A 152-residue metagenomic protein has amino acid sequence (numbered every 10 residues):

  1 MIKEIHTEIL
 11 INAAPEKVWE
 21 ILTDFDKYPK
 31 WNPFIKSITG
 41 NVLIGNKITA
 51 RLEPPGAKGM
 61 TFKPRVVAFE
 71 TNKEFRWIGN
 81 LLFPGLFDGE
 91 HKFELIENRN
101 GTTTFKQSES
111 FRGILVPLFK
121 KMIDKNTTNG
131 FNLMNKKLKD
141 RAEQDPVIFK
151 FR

Functional and structural regions predicted by a protein language model:
M1-T39, L43: Hydrophobic ligand-binding cavity/cleft-lining segments
E8-N12, R51, R65, E94: Generic structural detector for well-ordered beta-strands
V18-L22, Y28, I48-A50, V66 (+4 more regions): Hydrophobic pocket/interface hotspot
D26, K30, G56, K139-A142 (+1 more regions): Secondary-structure transition/hinge residues
I38-P55: Generic amphipathic, hydrophobic interface segment in small proteins and small subunits
T39, G56-T104, S110-L115, D140: Hydrophobic-ligand binding "helix-grip"
T104, S110-R152: A conserved amphipathic terminal alpha-helix motif
